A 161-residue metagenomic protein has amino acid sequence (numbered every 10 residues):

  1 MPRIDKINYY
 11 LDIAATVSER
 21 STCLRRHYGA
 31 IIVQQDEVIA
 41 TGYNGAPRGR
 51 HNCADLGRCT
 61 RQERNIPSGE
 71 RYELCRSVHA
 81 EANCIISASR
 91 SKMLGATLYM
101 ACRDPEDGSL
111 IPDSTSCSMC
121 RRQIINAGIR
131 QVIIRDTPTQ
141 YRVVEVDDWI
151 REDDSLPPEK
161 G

Functional and structural regions predicted by a protein language model:
P2-H27: Short, basic/aromatic recognition patches
I4-D5, D12, A40-G161: Zn2+-dependent cytidine deaminase-like catalytic core
R20-C23, I31-V33, S89: Short secondary-structure boundary/capping segments within folded domains
H27-T41: Short beta-strand scaffold segments in enzyme catalytic cores
